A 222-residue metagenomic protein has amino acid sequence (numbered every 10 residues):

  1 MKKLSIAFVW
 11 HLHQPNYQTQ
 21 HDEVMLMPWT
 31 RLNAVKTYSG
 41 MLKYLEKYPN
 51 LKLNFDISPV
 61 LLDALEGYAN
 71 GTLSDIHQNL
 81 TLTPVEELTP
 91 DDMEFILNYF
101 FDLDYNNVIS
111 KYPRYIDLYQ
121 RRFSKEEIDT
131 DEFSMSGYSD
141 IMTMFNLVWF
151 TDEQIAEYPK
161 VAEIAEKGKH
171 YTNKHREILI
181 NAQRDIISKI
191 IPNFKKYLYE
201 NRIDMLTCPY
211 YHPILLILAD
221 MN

Functional and structural regions predicted by a protein language model:
M1-N222: Catalytic cores of glycan-processing enzymes that make or break glycosidic bonds
